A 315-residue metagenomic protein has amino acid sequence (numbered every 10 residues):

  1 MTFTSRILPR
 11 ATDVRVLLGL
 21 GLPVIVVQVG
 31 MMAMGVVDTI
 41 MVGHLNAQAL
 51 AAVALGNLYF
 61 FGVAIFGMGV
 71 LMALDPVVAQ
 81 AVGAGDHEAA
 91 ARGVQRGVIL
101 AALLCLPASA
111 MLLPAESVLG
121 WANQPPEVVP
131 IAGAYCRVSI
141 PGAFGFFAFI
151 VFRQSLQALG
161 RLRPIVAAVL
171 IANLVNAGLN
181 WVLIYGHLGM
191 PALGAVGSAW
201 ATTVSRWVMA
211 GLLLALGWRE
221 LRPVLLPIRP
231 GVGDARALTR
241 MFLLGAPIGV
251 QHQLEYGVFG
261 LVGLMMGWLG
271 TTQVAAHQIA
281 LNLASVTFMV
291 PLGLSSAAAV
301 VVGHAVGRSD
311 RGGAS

Functional and structural regions predicted by a protein language model:
M1-V24, V78-F144, V175-V182, M190-A246 (+1 more regions): Short alpha-helical transmembrane segments in multi-pass integral membrane proteins
R15-D75, A79, A246-M266: Signature of the first transmembrane helix
G19, V42-F61, P126-A134, A195-V196 (+4 more regions): Interfacial/gating helices of multi-pass transporter permease domains
G21, I25, V29, G62 (+17 more regions): Residue-level signature of the transmembrane alpha-helical core of multi-pass small-molecule transporters
V29-A51, S117-P126, V182-L193, Q253-V286 (+1 more regions): Helix-terminus/linker motif at the lipid-water interface of multi-pass membrane proteins
V29-M32, V36, V70, L74 (+9 more regions): Hydrophobic positions within alpha-helical transmembrane segments of bacterial inner-membrane proteins
A47, D75, A115, I171 (+3 more regions): ATP/adenylate-binding site constellation spanning eukaryotic-like Ser/Thr protein kinases, ABC-transporter
L50-S109, L113, F146-G160, P164-I165 (+2 more regions): Small-residue-rich hydrophobic transmembrane alpha-helices
